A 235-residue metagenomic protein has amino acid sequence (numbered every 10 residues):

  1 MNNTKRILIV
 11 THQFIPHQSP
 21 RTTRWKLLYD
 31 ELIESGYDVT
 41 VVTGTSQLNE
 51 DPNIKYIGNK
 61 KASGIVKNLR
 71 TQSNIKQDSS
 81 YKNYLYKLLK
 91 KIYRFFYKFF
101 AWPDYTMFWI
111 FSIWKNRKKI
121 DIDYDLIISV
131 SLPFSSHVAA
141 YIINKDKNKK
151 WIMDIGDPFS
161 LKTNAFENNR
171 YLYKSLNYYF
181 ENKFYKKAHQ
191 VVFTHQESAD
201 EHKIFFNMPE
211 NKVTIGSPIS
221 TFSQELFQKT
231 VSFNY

Functional and structural regions predicted by a protein language model:
M1-I65, Q190, Q196-A199, I204 (+2 more regions): N-terminal subdomain of nucleotide-sugar transferases
I7, L126, V130, Y141-K162: Active-site proximal beta-strand in glycosyltransferases
I15-H17, W114-K115, S135, I152-R170: A short, histidine- and acid-enriched strand-loop-helix "catalytic/donor-clamping" loop that lines the nucleotide-sugar
L27, F111-N116, S135-V138, I142-D146 (+1 more regions): Membrane-proximal helix-turn-helix segments that form the acceptor-binding/catalytic region of lipid-linked
V41-F111: A conserved catalytic-core segment of Leloir-type glycosyltransferases
L85, I113-S136, K149-I152: Short N-terminal targeting/anchoring amphipathic segment
K149-K150, E167-T214: Active-site-proximal region of nucleotide-activated glycan assembly enzymes, centered on histidine/acidic-rich loops
V192, K229-Y235: Conserved donor-binding/catalytic core segment of Leloir-type glycosyltransferases
